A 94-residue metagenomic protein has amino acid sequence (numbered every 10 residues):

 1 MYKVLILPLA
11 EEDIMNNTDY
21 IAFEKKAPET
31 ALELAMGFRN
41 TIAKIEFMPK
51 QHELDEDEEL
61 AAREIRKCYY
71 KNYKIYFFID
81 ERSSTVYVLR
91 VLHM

Functional and structural regions predicted by a protein language model:
M1-E64: Basic, Lys/Arg-enriched alpha-helical interface segments
K25, C68-M94: Enriched for short, Lys/Arg-rich terminal
